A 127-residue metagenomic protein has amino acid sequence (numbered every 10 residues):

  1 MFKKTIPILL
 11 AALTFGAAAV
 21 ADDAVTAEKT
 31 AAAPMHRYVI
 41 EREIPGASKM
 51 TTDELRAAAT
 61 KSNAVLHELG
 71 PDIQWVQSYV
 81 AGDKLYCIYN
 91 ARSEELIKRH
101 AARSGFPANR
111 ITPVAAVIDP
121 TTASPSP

Functional and structural regions predicted by a protein language model:
M1-F2: N-terminal secretory signal peptides that target proteins for export/translocation
T5-L9, F15-E68, D119-P127: Short S/T/G/P-rich N-terminal loop/turn motif that feeds into the first structured element of a domain
T5-P7, R92-V117: An amphipathic, aromatic/His-enriched active-site/gating alpha helix that lines ligand/cofactor pockets
N63-L85: Short, glycine- and small/hydrophobic-rich beta-strand elements in well-ordered beta-sheets
G82, V117-I118: Short secondary-structure capping/turn micro-motifs that flank functional sites
I88-N90: Short hydrophobic/aromatic beta-strand micro-patches that form the beta-sheet surface supporting nucleotide- or nucleic
